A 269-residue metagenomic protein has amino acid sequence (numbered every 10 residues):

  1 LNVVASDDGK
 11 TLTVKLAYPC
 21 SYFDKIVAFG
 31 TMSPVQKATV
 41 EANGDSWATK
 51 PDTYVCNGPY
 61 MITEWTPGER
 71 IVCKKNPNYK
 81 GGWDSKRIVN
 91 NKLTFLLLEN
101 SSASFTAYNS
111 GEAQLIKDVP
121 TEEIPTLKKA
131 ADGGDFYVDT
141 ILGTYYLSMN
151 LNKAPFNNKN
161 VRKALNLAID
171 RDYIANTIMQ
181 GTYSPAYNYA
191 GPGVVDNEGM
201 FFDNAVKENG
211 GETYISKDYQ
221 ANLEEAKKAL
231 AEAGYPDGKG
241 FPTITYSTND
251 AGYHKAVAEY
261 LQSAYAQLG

Functional and structural regions predicted by a protein language model:
D7-G9, L16-C20, E64-T66, K75-P77 (+5 more regions): A mature extracytoplasmic/lumenal domain signature
G9, L16, Y22, V27-R87 (+1 more regions): Gly/Pro-rich hinge or "lid" segments in bacterial periplasmic/extracellular proteins
V14, D84-L96, K239-T245, S263-G269: A local structural motif
P19-Y22, P67-G68, Y79-K80, S101-A103 (+7 more regions): Solvent-exposed loop/turn segments at secondary-structure junctions within structured extracellular/periplasmic domains
K74, N157-S263, Q267: Append "and occasionally in soluble cytosolic enzymes with long acidic Gly/Pro-rich linkers
N78-T126, Q262: Ligand-site clamp/hinge motif
P125-V138: Ligand-binding "clamshell"
Y137-M149: Periplasmic-binding protein-like
